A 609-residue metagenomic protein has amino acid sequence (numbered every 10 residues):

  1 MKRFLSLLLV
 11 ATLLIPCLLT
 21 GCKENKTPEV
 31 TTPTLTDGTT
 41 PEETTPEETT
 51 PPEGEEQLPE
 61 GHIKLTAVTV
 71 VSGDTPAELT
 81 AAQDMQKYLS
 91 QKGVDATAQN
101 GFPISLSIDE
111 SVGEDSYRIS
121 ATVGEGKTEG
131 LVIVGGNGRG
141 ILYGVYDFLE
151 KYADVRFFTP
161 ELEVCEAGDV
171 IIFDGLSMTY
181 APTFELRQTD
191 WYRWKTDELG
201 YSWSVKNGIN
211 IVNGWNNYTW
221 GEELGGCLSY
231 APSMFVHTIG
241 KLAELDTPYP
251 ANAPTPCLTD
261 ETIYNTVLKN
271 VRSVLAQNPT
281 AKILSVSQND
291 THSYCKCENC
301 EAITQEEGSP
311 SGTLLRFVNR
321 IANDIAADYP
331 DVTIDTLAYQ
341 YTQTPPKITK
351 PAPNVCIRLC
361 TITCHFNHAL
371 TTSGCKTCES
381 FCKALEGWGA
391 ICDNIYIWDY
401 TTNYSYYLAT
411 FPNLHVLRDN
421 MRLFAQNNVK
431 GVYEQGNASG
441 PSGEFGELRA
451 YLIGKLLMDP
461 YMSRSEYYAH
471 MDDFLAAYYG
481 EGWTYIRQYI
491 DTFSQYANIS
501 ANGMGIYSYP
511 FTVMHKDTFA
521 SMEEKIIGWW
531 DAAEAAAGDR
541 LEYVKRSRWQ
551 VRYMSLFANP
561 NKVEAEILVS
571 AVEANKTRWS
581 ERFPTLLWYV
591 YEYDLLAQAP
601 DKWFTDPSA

Functional and structural regions predicted by a protein language model:
C17-G21: C-terminal motif of bacterial Sec signal peptides marking the signal peptidase cleavage site
C22-N25, E29, T34-G124, D169-S177: Acidic, contiguous N-terminal accessory segments
G61, A81-D84, Y88, G124-R316 (+3 more regions): Feature activates predominantly on carbohydrate-active enzymes
Q99, L456-A609: Catalytic domains of carbohydrate-active enzymes that cleave complex glycans
T262-N265, S273, K376-T484: Structured mid-domain segments that build the active-site/substrate or prosthetic-cofactor binding neighborhood
T304-I321, A352-T371, K455-R464: Acidic, His- and aromatic-enriched active-site or binding-groove loops in soluble protein domains that engage sugars
V318-T344, I395-T402, V432-Q435: Aromatic-lined carbohydrate-recognition surfaces of secreted/lumenal glycan-active proteins
D335-T363, L408-V416, P441-A450: Substrate-binding cleft/loops of secretory-pathway carbohydrate-active enzymes
